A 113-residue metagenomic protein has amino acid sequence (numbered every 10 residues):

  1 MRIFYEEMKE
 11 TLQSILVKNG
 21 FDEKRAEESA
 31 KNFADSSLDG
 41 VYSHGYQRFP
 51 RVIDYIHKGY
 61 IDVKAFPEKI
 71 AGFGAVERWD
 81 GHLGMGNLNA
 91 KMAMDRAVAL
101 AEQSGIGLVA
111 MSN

Functional and structural regions predicted by a protein language model:
M1-N19: Generic N-terminal amphipathic, Lys/Arg-enriched alpha-helix
F4, F21, R25, M85 (+2 more regions): Short, contiguous, pocket-lining structural segments that sit at or immediately flank catalytic/ligand-binding sites
Q13, S36, F73-L83, G105-L108: Glycine-/proline-rich flexible loop or hinge segments
V17-G20, D35-Y42: N-terminal and secondary-structure boundary signal
F21-E28, S43-G45: Flexible, glycine/charged-enriched surface loops at secondary-structure junctions
Q47-V98: Active-site cofactor/substrate anionic-group-binding motifs, chiefly glycine- and Lys/Arg-rich phosphate-binding loops
K91-N113: A glycine-rich phosphate/pyrophosphate-binding beta-strand-loop-alpha-helix module
